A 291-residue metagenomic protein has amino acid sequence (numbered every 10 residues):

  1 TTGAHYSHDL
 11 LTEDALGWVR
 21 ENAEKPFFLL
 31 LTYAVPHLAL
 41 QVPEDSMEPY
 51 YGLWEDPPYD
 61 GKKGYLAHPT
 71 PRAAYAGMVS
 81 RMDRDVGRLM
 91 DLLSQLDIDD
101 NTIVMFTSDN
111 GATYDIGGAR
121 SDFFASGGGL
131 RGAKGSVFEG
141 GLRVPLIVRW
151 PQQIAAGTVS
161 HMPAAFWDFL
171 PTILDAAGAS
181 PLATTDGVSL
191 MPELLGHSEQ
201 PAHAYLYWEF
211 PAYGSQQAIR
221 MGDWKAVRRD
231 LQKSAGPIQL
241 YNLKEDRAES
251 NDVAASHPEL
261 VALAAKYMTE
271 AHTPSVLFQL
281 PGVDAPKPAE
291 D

Functional and structural regions predicted by a protein language model:
T1-L170, A176-T185, R228-A235, K244-S250 (+3 more regions): Active-site-proximal cap/lid insertion segments
S94, L195-A202: Basic phosphate/pyrophosphate-binding loop/patch that engages nucleotide-derived ligands
K134-E139, H197, Y207-F210, Q216-Q217 (+1 more regions): Short Gly/Pro-enriched turn/cap motifs at secondary-structure boundaries
T185-G187, A204-W208: Short catalytic/ligand-gating loop segments at beta-alpha or beta-beta junctions within enzyme catalytic domains
L190: Charged (Asp/Glu and Lys/Arg) segments that form or flank catalytic channels of large polymer- and nucleotide-handling
